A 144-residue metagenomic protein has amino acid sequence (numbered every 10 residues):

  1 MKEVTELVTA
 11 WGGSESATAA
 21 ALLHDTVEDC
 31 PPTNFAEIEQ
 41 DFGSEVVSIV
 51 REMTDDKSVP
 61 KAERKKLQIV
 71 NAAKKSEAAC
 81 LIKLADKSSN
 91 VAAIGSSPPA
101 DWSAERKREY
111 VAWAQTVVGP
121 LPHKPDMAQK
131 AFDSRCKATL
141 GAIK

Functional and structural regions predicted by a protein language model:
M1-K144: Active-site helical microenvironments for divalent-metal-assisted chemistry
